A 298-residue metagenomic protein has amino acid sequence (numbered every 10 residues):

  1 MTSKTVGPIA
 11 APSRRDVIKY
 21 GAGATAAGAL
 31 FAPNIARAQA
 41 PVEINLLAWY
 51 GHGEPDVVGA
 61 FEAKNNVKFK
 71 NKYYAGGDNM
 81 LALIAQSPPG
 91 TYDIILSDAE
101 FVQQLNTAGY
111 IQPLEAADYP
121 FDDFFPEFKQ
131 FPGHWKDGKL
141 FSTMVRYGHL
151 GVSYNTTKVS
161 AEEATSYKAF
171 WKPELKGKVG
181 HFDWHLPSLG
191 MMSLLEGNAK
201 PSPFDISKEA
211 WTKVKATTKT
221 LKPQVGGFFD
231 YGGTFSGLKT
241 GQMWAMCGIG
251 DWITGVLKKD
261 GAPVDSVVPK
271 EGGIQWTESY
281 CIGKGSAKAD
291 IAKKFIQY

Functional and structural regions predicted by a protein language model:
M1-D16, A29, I35-R37: N-terminal secretory signal peptides
G21-A26: Sec-dependent signal peptide hydrophobic core
Q39-Q104: Early extracytoplasmic/lumenal segment of secretory-pathway proteins
G51-E54, G77-D78, E100-Q104, L150 (+6 more regions): Solvent-exposed loop/turn segments at secondary-structure junctions within structured extracellular/periplasmic domains
G90-D93, K176-K178, G241-W244, A262-V264 (+1 more regions): Loop/turn elements at helix/coil->beta-strand transitions in domains of secreted/extracellular proteins
D93-L96, G227, W244-I249: Paired acidic/hydrophobic, glycine-rich loop segments that form the ligand-binding mouth/hinge of periplasmic-binding
L96-K239: Extracytoplasmic ligand-binding site segments that recognize negatively charged/polar headgroups
G248-I249, L257-Y298: Extracytoplasmic/periplasmic substrate-recognition and gating elements
